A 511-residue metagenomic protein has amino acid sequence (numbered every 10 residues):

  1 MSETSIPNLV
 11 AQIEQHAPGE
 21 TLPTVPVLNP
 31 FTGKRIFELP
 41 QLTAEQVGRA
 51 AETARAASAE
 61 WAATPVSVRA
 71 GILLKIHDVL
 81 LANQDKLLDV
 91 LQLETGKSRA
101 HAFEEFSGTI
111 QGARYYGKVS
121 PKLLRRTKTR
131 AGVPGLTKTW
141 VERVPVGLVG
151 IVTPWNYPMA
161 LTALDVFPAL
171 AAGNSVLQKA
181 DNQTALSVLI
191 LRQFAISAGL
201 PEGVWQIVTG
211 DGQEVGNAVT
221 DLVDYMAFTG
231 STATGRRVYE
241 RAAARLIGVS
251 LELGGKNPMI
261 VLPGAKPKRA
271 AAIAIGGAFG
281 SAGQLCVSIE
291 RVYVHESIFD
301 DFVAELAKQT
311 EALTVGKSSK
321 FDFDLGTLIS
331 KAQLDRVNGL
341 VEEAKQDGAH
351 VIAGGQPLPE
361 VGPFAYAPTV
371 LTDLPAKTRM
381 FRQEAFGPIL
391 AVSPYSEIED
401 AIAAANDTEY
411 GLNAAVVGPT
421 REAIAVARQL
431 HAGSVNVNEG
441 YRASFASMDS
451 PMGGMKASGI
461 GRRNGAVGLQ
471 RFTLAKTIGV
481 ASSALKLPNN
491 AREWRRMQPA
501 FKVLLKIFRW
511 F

Functional and structural regions predicted by a protein language model:
M1-T137, W510: N-terminal Rossmann-like NAD(P)+-binding subdomain of aldehyde/semialdehyde dehydrogenases
L22-V25, I289, L412: Short loop/turn microsegments at loop-to-beta-strand junctions
T32-E38, I260, T314, L358 (+1 more regions): Conserved C-terminal structural/oligomerization subdomain of aldehyde/semialdehyde dehydrogenase
G33, R69, L91, A113 (+9 more regions): Residue-level signal for inorganic ion chemistry
R35-L42, A57-A63, I151, M259-V261 (+5 more regions): Short, well-ordered beta-strand elements within core beta-sheets of diverse protein domains
S58, A62, H77-Q84, L88 (+18 more regions): Structural signal for hydrophobic packing residues in well-ordered secondary-structure cores of soluble enzyme domains
L81, T127-R269, Y395: Rossmann-like NAD(P) dinucleotide-binding subdomain of oxidoreductase/dehydrogenase enzymes
D224-Y225, A233-P375, E399, V437 (+2 more regions): ALDH superfamily catalytic-core signature
